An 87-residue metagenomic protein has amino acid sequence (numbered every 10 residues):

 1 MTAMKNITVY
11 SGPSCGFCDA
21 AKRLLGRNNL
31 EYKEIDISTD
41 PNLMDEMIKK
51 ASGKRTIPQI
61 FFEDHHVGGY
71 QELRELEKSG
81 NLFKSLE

Functional and structural regions predicted by a protein language model:
M1-N6, F83-E87: Compositionally biased, disordered extreme N-termini, encompassing classical targeting presequences
T2-E31: Local sequence-structure signature of Cys/Sec-based thiol-disulfide redox active-site neighborhoods
N6, F17, L43-E46, Q59 (+1 more regions): Residue-level recognition of specific faces of alpha-helices
G12, D40, S79: ATP/adenylate-binding site constellation spanning eukaryotic-like Ser/Thr protein kinases, ABC-transporter
I37-G53, L86: Thioredoxin-like thiol-disulfide oxidoreductase module
S52-F61, Q71: Structural micro-motif
F62-E87: Non-catalytic, surface beta->alpha helical segment in thiol-disulfide oxidoreductase systems
